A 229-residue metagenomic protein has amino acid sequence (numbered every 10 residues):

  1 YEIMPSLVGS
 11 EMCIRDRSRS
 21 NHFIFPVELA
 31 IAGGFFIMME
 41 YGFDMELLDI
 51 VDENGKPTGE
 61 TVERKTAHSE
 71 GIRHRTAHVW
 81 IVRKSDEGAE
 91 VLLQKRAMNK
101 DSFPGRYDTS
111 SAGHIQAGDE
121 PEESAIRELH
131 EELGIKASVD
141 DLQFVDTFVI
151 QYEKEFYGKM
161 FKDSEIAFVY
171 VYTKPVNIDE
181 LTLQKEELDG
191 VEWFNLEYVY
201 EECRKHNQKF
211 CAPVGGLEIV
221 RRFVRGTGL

Functional and structural regions predicted by a protein language model:
Y1-D16: Single conserved hydrophobic/aromatic residue that forms the stacking wall/gate of nucleotide- or nucleobase-binding
M4, M38-M39: Methionine residue identity
I24-F35: Positively charged N-terminal leader segments that act as targeting/secretion signals
G42, G105-Y107, S111, A117 (+1 more regions): Nudix hydrolase/Nudix homology domain
F43-D86: Acidic, metal-coordinating catalytic segment for phosphate/diphosphate chemistry, firing primarily on the Nudix
T66-T76, E87-R127, E131: Conserved Nudix-box catalytic region and its N-terminal flanking loop in Nudix hydrolases and closely related
K136-D146: A short coil-to-beta-strand element that immediately follows conserved catalytic motifs
